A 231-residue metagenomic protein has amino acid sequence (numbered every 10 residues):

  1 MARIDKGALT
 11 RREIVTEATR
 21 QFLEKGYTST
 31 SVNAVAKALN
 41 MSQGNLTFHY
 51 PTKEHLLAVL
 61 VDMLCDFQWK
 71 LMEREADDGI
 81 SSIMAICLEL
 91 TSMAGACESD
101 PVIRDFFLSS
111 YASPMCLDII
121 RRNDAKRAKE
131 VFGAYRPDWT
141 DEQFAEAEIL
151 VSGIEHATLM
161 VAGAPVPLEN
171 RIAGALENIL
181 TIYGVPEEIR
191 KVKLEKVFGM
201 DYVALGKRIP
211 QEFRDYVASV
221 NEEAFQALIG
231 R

Functional and structural regions predicted by a protein language model:
A2-R11: Short, Lys/Arg-enriched anionic-surface-contact patches
E13, E17, Q21-H55, V59: Helix-turn-helix
E13, E17-K25, K70-L71, A96 (+2 more regions): Solvent-exposed, amphipathic alpha-helical segments
K53, M63-D66: CheY-like receiver
V59, K70-I103, R121-K126: Hydrophobic alpha-helical connector segments
E73-A76, F106-S113, K196: Short linear capping/connector segments at secondary-structure termini
Y111-M160, V166-E177: Amphipathic alpha-helical packing segments from all-alpha helical-bundle domains
E130-A134, A164-R231: C-terminal peripheral helix-coil segments that are non-catalytic and often amphipathic
